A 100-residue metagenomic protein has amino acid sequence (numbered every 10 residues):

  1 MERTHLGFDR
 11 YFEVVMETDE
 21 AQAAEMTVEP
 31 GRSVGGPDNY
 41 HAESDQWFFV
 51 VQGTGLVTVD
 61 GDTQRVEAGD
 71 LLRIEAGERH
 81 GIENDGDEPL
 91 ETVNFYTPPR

Functional and structural regions predicted by a protein language model:
M1-A24, P30, G35-P37: A short, N-terminal "cap"/entry segment at the start of jelly-roll beta-barrel domains of the cupin/DSBH fold
V14-M16, G35-A42, V59, E83-D85: Short histidine-centered beta-strand/loop micro-motifs that create catalytic or ligand/metal-coordination sites
Y40-V57: Short, conserved beta-strand element in jelly-roll/cupin
Q52, D60, F95-T97: Cofactor-binding loop segments of dinucleotide-utilizing enzymes, especially the Rossmann-like FAD- and NAD(P)+-binding
G61-A76: Short acidic-glycine-tyrosine-enriched beta hairpin
A76-R100: Ligand-binding loop in jelly-roll beta-barrel domains
